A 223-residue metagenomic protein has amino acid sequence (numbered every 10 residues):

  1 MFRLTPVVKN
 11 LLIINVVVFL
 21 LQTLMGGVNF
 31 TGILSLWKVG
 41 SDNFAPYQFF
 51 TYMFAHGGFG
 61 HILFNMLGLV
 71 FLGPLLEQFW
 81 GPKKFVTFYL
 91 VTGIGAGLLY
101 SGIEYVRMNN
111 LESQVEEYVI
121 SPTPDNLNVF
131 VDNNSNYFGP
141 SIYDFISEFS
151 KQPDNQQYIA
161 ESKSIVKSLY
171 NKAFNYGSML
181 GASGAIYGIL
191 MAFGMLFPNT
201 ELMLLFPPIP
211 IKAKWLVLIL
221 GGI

Functional and structural regions predicted by a protein language model:
M1-I223: A detector for small-residue-rich transmembrane helices and their helix-helix packing motifs
